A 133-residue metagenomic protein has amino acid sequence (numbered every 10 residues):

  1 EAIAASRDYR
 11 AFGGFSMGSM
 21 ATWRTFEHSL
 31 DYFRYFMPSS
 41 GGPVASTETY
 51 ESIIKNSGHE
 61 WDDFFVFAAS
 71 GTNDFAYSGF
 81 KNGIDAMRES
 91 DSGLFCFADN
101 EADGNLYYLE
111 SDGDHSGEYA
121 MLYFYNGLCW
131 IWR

Functional and structural regions predicted by a protein language model:
E1-R133: Non-catalytic cap/lid and distal C-terminal segments of serine-dependent acyl enzymes
